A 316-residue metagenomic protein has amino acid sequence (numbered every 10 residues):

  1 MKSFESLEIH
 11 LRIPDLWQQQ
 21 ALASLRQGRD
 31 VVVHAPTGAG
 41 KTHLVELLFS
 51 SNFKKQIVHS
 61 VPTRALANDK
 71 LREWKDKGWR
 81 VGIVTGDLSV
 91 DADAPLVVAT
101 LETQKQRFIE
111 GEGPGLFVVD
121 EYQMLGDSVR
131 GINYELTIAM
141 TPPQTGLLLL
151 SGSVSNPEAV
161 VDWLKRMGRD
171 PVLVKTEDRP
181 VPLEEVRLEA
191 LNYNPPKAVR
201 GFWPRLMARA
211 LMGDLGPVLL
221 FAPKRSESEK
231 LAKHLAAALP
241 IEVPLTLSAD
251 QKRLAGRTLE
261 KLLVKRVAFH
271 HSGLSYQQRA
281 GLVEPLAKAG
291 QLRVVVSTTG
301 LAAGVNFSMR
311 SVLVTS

Functional and structural regions predicted by a protein language model:
M1-V32: Conserved pre-motif I regulatory segment
G28-L48: Walker A/P-loop
D30, L136-L148, S153-A236, L263-S272: Conserved interdomain linker/interface between the two RecA-like ATPase lobes of SF2 helicase motors
D30, Q56, D93-L96, P114-L116 (+4 more regions): Loop/turn-to-beta-strand initiation segments
P36, Q56-T85, L219-V294: Conserved C-terminal RecA-like helicase domain
N68, K75-E112, K175-D178, E185-L188: Inter-Walker segment of RecA-like/P-loop motor cores
L101-Q104, I109-L148: SF2 helicase catalytic motif II
G281-S316: Conserved RecA-like helicase motor core of SF1/SF2 enzymes
